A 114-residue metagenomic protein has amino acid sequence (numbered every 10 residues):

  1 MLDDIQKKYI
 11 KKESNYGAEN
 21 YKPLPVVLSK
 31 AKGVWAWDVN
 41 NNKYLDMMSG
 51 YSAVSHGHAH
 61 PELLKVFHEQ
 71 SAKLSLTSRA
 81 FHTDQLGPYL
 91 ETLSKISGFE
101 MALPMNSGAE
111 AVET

Functional and structural regions predicted by a protein language model:
M1-K32: Active-site-adjacent loop/helix segments that line or gate small-molecule/cofactor pockets in enzymes
L2-D3, N15, K43-T114: Glycine-rich loop-to-alpha-helix module at the N-terminal edge of alpha/beta enzyme cores
K7-K8, D38-V39, L64-K65: Short, flexible segments with low predicted structural confidence
P25-M48: Active-site and channel-lining beta-strand-loop segments that bind or position nucleotide-derived/phosphorylated
